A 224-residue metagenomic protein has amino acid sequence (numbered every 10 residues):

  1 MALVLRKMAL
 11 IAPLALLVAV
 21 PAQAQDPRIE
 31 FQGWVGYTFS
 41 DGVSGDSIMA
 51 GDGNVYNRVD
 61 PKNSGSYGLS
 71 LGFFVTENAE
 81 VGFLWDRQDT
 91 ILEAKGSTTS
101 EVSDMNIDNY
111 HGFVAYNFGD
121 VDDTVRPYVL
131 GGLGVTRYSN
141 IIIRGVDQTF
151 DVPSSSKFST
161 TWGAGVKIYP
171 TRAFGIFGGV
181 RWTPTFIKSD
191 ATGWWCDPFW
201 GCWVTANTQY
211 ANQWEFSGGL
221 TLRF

Functional and structural regions predicted by a protein language model:
M1-P27: Cleavable N-terminal export/targeting peptides
L17, Y67, C196-D197: Disulfide-bonded cysteine motifs in exported proteins
Q25-E30, Y37-F39, S70-Q148, P153 (+5 more regions): Gram-negative (and chloroplast) outer-membrane scaffold detector with strong preference for beta-barrel transmembrane
W34-S44, R181-A191: Short, solvent-exposed beta-strand-terminating loops
T38-Y67, S155-S156: Surface-exposed strand-loop-strand hairpins of Gram-negative outer-membrane beta-barrel proteins
G45-Y56, I142-D151, A191-N207: Solvent-exposed, glycine/polar-rich loop segments of beta-barrel outer-membrane systems
W162, G175-T183: Alpha-helical membrane segments in multi-pass integral membrane proteins
